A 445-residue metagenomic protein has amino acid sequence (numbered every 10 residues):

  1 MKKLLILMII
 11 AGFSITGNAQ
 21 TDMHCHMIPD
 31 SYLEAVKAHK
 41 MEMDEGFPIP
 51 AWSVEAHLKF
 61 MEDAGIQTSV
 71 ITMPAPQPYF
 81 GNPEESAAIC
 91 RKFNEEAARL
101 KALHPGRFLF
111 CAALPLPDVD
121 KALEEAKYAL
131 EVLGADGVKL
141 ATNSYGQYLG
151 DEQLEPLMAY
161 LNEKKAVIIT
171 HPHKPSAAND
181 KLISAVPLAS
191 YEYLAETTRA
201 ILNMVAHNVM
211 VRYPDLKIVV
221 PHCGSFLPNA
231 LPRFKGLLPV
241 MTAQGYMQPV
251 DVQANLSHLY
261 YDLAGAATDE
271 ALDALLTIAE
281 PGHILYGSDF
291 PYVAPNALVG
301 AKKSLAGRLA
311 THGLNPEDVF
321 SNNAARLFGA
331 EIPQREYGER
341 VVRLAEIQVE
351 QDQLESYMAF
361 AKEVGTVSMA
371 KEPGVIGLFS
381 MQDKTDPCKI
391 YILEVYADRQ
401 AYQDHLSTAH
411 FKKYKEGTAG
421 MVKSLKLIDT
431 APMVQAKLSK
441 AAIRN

Functional and structural regions predicted by a protein language model:
L4-F13: Sec-dependent N-terminal signal peptides
A19-M23, M27-T68, E95-R99, L103 (+5 more regions): Mid-to-C-terminal alpha-helical segments outside catalytic/metal-binding sites
T21-C25, S69-I71, L109-A112, V138-L140 (+4 more regions): Hydrophobic faces of well-ordered beta-strands that scaffold small-molecule active sites in alpha/beta enzyme cores
I28-S31, Q77-Y79, P117-V119, G146 (+4 more regions): Active-site environment of divalent metal-dependent phosphoester hydrolases
M73-I201: Active-site gating/metal-coordination segments in enzymes
A178, V186-V205, K217, P221-P333: H/E-rich (His + Asp/Glu) clusters that bind or coordinate divalent metals
P333-I390, V395-K412, K423-N445: Short S/T/G/P-rich N-terminal loop/turn motif that feeds into the first structured element of a domain
